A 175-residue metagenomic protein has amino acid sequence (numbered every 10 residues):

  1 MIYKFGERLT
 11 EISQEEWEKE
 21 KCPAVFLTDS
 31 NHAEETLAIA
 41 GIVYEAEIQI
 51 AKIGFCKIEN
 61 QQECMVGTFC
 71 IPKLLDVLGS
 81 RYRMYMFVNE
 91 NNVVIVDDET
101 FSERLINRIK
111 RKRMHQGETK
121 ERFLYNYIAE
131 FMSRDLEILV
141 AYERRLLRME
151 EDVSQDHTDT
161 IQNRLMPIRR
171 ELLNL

Functional and structural regions predicted by a protein language model:
M1-M114, R145: Helix-boundary and N-terminal cytosolic regulatory elements
F69-L175: Extended amphipathic alpha-helical scaffolding segments in membrane-proximal extra-membrane regions of membrane
